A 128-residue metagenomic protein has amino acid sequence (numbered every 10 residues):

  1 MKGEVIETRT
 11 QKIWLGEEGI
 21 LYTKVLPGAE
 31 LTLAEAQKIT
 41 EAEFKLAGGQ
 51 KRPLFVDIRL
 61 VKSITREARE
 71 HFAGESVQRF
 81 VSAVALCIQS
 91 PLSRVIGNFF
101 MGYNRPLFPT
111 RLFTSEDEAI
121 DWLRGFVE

Functional and structural regions predicted by a protein language model:
M1-E128: Amphipathic, Lys/Arg-enriched alpha-helical "gate/interface" segment within cytosolic domains that mediates
